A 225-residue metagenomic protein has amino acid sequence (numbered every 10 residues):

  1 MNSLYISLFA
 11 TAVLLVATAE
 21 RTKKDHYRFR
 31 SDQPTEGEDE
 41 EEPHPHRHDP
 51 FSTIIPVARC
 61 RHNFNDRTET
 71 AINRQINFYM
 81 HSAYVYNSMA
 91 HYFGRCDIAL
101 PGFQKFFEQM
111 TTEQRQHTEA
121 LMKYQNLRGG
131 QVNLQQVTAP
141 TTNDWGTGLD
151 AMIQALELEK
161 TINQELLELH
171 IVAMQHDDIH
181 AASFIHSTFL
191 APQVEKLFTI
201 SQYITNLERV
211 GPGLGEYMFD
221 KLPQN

Functional and structural regions predicted by a protein language model:
N2-N225: Iron-associated oxidoreductase/ferritin-like identity signal
